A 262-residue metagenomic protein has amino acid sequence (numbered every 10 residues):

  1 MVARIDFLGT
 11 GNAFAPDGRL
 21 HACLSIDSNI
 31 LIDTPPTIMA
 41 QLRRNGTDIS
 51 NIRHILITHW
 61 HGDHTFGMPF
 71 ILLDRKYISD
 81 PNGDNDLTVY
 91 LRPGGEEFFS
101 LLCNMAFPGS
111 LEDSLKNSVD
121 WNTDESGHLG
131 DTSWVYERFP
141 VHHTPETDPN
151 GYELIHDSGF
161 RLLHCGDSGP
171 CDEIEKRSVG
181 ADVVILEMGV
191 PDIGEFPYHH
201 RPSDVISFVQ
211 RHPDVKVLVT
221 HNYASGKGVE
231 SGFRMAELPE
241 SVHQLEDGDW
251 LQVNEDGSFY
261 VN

Functional and structural regions predicted by a protein language model:
M1-T47, D120-K176, D247-N262: Core dinuclear metal-dependent hydrolase active-site scaffold
I32-P35, R53-H59, G67, R92 (+4 more regions): Active-site neighborhood of phospho(di)ester-bond hydrolases with catalytic His/Asp-centered motifs
T37, G62, E96, P191 (+1 more regions): Residue-level marker for beta-strand->alpha-helix junctions and adjacent short loops that shape enzyme
T37-T88, D182-V183: Active-site metal-binding motif and surrounding structural segment of the metallo-beta-lactamase
N51, I71-T88, D148-N150, I155 (+1 more regions): P-loop/Walker A phosphate-binding loop and immediately adjacent motor/lid segment at beta-alpha junctions
I57, D86-P93, S118-N122: Extended hydrophobic secondary-structure segments that form protein cores and membrane-embedded regions
S100-E112, V229-E240: Short, aromatic/basic amphipathic alpha-helical patches
G169-E255: Cap/insert and terminal regions of metallo-dependent hydrolase folds
